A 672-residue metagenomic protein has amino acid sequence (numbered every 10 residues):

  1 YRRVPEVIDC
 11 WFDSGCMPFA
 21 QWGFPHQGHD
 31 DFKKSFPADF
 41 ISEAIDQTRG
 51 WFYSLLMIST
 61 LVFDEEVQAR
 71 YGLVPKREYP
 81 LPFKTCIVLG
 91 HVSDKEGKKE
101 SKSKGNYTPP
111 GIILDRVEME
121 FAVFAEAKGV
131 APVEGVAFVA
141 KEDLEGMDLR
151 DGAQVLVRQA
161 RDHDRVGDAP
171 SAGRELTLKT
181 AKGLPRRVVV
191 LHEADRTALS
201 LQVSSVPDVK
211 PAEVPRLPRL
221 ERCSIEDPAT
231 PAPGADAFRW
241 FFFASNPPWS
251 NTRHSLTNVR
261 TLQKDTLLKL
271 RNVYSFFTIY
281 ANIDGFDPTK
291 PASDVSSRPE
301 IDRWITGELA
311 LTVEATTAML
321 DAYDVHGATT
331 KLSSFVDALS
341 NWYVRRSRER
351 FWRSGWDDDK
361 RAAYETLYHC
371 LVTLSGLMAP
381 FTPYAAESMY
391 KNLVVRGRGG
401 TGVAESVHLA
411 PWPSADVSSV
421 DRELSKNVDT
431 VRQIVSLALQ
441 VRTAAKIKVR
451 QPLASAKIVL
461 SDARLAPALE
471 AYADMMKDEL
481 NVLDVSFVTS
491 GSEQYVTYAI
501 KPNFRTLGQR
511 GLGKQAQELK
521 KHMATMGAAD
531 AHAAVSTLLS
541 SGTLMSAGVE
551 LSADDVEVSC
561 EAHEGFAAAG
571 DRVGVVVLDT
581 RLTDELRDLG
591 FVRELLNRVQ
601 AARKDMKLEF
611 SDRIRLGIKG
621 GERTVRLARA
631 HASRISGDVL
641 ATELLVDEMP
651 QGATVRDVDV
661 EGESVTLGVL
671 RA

Functional and structural regions predicted by a protein language model:
Y1-F12, C16, F24, V62-A122 (+1 more regions): Feature 926 captures the class I aminoacyl-tRNA synthetase adenylation module centered on the KMSKS loop
S35-Q47: A short glycine/serine-rich beta->alpha loop
E118-I225: Long, compositionally biased stretches
F121, A244-P248: Short, charge-rich amphipathic alpha-helices with coiled-coil/heptad character
R239-A244, R253: Structured mid-domain segments that build the active-site/substrate or prosthetic-cofactor binding neighborhood
S250-R260: Short, solvent-exposed helix-loop connector elements
